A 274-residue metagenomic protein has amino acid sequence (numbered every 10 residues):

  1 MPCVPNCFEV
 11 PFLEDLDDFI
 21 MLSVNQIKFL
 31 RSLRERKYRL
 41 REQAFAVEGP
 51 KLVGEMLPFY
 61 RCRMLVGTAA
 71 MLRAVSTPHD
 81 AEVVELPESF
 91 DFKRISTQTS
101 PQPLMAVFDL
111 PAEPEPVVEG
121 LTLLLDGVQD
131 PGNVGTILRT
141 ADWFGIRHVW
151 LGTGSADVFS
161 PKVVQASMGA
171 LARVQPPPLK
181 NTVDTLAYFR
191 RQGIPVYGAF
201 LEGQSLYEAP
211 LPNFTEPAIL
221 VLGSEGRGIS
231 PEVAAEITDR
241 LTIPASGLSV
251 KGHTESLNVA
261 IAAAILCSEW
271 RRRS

Functional and structural regions predicted by a protein language model:
C7-P131, R271: Arg/Lys-rich RNA-binding interfaces used to dock onto structured RNA substrates
G49, Q129-T136, E255-A262: Amphipathic alpha-helical repeat scaffolds
L86-E88, D126, G152-T153, Q175 (+1 more regions): Short beta->alpha connector loops at strand-helix junctions that form conserved, small/polar/Pro-enriched
A106, W143, V158, V163-A170 (+1 more regions): Structured adenosyl-cofactor binding patch, chiefly the S-adenosyl-L-methionine
A112-L206: RNA substrate-binding interface of SAM-dependent RNA methyltransferases
G198-T254: Active-site/ligand-binding-proximal alpha/beta "capping" segment
